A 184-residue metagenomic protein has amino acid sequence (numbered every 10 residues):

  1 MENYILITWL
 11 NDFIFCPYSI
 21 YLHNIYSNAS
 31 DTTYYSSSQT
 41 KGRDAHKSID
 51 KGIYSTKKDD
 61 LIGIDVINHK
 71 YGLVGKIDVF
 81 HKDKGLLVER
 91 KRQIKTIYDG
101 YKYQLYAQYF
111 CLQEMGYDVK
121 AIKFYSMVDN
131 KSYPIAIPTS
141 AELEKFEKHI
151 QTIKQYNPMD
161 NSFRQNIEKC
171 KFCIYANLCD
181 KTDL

Functional and structural regions predicted by a protein language model:
M1-L87, Y103, L184: Metal-dependent nuclease catalytic cores that hydrolyze phosphodiester bonds in DNA/RNA, characterized by
C16-I20, D160-L184: Cysteine-cluster motifs in flexible loop/terminal segments that predominantly coordinate metals
Y21-L22, T33-Y34, K154, P158-S162: Residue-level signal for secondary-structure boundary elements
S27-N28, K51, T152-M159, K181: A structural signal for alpha-helix termini and helix-coil/disorder junctions
T33-S37, D44-I49, S132-A136, C170-N177: Short amphipathic alpha-helical patches
S55-D59, Y117, N166: A generic structural signal for short, non-catalytic loop/turn and secondary-structure boundary residues
H69-G75, F80-P158, E168, N177: Nucleic-acid nuclease catalytic cores
